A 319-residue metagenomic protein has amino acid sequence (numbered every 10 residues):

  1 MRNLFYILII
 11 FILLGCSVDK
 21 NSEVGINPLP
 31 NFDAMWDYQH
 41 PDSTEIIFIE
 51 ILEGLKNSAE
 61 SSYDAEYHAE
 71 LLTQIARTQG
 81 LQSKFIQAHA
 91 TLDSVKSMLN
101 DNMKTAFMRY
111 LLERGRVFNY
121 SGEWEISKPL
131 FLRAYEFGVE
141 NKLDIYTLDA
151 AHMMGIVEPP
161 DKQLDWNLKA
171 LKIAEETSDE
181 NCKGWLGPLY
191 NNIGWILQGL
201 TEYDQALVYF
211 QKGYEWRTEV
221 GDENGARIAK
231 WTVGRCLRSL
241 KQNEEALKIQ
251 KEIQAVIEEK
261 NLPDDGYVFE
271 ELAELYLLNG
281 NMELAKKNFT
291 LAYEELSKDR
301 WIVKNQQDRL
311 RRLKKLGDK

Functional and structural regions predicted by a protein language model:
L14-G15: C-terminal motif of bacterial Sec signal peptides marking the signal peptidase cleavage site
D19-Q74: N-terminal leader/linker segments that initiate helical-solenoid repeat arrays
W36, E70-L81, R109-Y120, Y146-P160 (+3 more regions): Conserved alpha-helical positions within TPR/SEL1-like repeat arrays
L52-N57, D93-N100, L132-V139, K169-D179 (+3 more regions): Amphipathic alpha-helical segments of tetratricopeptide repeats
Y63, N102, K142, S178-N181 (+3 more regions): Structural signature of alpha-solenoid helical repeat scaffolds
F289-L291, L296-K319: Terminal, low-structured helical/coil segments at or just beyond the last alpha-helical repeat
